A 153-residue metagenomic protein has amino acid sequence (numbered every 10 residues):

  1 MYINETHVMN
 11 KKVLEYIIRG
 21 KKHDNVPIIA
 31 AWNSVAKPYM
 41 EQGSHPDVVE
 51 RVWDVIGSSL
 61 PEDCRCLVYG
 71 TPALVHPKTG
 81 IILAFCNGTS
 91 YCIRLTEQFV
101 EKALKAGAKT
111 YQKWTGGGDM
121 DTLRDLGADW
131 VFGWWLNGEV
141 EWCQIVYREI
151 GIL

Functional and structural regions predicted by a protein language model:
Y2-L153: Charge-dense, helix-prone N-terminal extensions
